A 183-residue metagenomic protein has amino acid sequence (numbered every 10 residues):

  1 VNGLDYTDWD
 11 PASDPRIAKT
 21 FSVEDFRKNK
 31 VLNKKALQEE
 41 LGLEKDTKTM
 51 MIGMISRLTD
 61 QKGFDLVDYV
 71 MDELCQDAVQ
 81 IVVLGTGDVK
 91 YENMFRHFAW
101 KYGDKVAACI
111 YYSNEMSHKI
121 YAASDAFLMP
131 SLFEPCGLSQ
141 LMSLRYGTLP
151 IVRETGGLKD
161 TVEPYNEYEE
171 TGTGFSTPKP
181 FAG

Functional and structural regions predicted by a protein language model:
V1-G183: Catalytic cores of carbohydrate-active enzymes across secretory and cytosolic contexts
